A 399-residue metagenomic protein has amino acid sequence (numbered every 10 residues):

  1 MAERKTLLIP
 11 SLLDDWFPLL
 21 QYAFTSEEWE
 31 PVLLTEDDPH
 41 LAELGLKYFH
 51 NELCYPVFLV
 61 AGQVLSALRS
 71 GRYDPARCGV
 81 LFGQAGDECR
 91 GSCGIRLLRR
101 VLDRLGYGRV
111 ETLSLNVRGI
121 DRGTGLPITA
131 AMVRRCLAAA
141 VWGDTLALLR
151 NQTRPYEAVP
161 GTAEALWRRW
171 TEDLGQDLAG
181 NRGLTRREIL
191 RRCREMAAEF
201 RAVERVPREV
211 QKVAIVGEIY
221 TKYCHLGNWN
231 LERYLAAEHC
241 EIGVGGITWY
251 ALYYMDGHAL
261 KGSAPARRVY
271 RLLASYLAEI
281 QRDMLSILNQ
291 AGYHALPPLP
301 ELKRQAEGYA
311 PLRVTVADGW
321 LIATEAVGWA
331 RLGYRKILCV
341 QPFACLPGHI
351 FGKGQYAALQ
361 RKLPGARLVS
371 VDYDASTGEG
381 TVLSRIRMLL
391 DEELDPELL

Functional and structural regions predicted by a protein language model:
M1-L399: An N-terminal assembly and electron-transfer interface module characteristic of large anaerobic redox and radical
